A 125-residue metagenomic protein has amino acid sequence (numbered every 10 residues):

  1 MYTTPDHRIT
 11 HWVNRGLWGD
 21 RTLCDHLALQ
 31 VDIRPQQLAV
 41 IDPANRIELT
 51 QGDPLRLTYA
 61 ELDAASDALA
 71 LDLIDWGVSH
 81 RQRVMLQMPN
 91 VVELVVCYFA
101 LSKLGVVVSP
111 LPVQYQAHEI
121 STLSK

Functional and structural regions predicted by a protein language model:
M1-D25: Flexible, non-catalytic linker and terminal segments flanking ANL/adenylate-forming cores
L17, Q36-V91, V95-F99, Q116-S121: Conserved AMP-binding/adenylate-forming core of the ANL superfamily
Q30, L123-K125: Structural alpha-helical scaffold elements that stabilize or flank donor/cofactor-binding regions in carbohydrate
Q30-Q36: Flexible acidic/glycine-rich loop/turn elements at helix↔coil and beta-strand↔loop transitions within catalytic cores
S102: Anion (oxyanion) recognition and catalysis
G105: Structured binding elements
L111-Q114: Short beta->alpha connector loops at strand-helix junctions that form conserved, small/polar/Pro-enriched
